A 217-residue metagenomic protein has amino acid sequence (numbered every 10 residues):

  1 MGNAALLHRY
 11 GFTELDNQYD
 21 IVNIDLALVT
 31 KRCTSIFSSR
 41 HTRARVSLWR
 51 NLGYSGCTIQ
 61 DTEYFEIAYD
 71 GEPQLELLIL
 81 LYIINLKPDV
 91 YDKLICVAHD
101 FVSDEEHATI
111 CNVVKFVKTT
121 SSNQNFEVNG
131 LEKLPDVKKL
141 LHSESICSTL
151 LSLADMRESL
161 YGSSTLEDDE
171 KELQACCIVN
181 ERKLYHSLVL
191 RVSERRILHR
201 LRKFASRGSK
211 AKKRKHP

Functional and structural regions predicted by a protein language model:
G2-Y10: Short, Lys/Arg- and Gly-enriched loop/turn segments at beta-strand edges
Y10-P217: Charged low-complexity "KEKE/polyampholyte" interaction tracts
